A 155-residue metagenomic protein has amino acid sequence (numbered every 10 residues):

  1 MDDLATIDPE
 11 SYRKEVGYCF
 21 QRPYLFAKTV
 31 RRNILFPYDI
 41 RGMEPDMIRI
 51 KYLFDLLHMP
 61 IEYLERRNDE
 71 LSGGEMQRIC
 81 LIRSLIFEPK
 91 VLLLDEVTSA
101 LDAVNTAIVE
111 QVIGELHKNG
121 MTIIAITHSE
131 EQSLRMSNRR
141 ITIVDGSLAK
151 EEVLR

Functional and structural regions predicted by a protein language model:
M1-S11: ABC ATPase NBD Q-loop/coupling interface
P45-Y63: Conserved ABC ATPase "signature" region
R67-L71, E75: Conserved ABC ATPase signature
D69, F87-E88, N119: Conserved signature/switch motifs of ABC ATPase nucleotide-binding domains
L81: Hydrophobic anchor residue at the start of the ABC signature
L92-D95: Catalytic Walker B motif of ABC-type/P-loop ATPase nucleotide-binding domains
D102: ABC-family nucleotide-binding domains
T127-H128: H-loop/switch region of ABC-family ATPase nucleotide-binding domains
